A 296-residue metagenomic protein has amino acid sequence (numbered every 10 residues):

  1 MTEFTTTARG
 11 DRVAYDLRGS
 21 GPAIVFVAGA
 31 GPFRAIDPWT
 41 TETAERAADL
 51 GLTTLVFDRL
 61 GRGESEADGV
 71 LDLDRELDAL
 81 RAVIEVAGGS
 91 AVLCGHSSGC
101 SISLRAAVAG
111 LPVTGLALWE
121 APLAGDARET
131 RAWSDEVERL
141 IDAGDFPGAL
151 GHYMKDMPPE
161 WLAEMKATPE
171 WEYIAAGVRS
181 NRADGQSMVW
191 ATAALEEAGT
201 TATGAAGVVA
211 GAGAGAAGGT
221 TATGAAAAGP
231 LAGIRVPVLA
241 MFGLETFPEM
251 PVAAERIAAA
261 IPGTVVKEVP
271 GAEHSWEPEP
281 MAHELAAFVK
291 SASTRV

Functional and structural regions predicted by a protein language model:
F4-E66: Conserved HGGG/HGGXW glycine-rich cap/lid loop of the alpha/beta-hydrolase fold
G19, E85-G89, A292: Glycine-rich phosphate-binding loop signature in dinucleotide/nucleotide-binding domains
T41, L77, V86, P251-E255: Short, surface-exposed alpha-helical segments at coil->helix boundaries
D58-R62, P122, P270-A272: Short beta-to-alpha linker loops that shape the active-site pocket of alpha/beta-hydrolase fold enzymes
R75-A91: Conserved acidic catalytic loop of the alpha/beta-hydrolase fold
G89-A127: Conserved hydrolase catalytic core segment
A121-V189: Helix-rich cap/lid subdomain of alpha/beta-hydrolase
E170-G207, G219-A259, V265-A272, W276-P278: Conserved serine/cysteine hydrolase catalytic core
